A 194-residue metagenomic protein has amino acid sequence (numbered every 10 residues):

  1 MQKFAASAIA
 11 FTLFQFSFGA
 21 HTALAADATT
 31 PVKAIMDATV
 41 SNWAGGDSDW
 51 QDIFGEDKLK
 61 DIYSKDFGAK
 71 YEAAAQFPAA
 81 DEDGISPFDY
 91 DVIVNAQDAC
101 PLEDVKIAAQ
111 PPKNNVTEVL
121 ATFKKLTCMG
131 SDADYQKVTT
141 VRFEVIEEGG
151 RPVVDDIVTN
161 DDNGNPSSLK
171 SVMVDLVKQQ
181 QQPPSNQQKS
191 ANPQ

Functional and structural regions predicted by a protein language model:
M1-A8: Bacterial N-terminal signal peptides that target proteins for export
F14-T22: C-terminal segment of classical bacterial N-terminal signal peptides
L24-P87: Core segments of small alpha/beta cavity-forming domains
A38, V105, Q136-V138: N-terminal low-complexity, Ser/Thr/acidic repeat segments characteristic of secreted and surface-exposed proteins
S64-A133: Surface-exposed, charged secondary-structure patches
K106-A109, T140-E147: Hydrophobic/aromatic beta-strand elements that line small-molecule binding cavities or substrate pockets in beta-rich
K113-V116, I146-P152: Short, solvent-exposed coil/turn segments at beta-strand boundaries
K125-T140, E148, V153-Q194: Low-complexity, intrinsically disordered terminal/linker segments enriched in charged and Gly/Pro repeats
